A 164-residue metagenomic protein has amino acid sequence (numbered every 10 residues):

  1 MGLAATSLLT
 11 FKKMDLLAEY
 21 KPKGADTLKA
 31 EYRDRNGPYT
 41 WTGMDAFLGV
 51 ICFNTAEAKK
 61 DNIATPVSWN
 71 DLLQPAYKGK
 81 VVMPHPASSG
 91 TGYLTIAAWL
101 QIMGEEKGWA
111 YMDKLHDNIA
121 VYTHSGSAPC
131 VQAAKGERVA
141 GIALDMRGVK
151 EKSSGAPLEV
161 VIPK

Functional and structural regions predicted by a protein language model:
M1-E137: Extracytoplasmic ligand-binding site segments that recognize negatively charged/polar headgroups
S7-T10, A134, R138-L158: A ligand-binding cleft/hinge motif common to bilobed small-molecule-binding domains
V160-K164: Short, intrinsically disordered, charge-balanced linker/junction segments flanking boundaries in proteins
